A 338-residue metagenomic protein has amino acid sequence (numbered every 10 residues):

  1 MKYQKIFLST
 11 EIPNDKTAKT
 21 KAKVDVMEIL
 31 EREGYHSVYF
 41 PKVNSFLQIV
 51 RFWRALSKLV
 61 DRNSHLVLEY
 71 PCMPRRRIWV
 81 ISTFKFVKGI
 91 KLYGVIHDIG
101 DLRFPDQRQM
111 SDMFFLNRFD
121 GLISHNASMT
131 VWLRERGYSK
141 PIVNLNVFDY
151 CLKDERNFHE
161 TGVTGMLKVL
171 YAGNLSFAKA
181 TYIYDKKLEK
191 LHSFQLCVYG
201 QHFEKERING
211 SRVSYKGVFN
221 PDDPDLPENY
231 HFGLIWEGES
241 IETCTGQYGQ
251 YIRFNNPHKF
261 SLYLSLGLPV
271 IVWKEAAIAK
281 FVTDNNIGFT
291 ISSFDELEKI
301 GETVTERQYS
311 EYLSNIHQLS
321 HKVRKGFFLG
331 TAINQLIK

Functional and structural regions predicted by a protein language model:
M1-V80, F86-K91, W273-I278: N-terminal pre-catalytic "stem/leader" segment of glycosyltransferase-like enzymes
R54-S57, F86-G89, D106-L122: Membrane-proximal helix-turn-helix segments that form the acceptor-binding/catalytic region of lipid-linked
M73, L92-Q107: A short, histidine- and acid-enriched strand-loop-helix "catalytic/donor-clamping" loop that lines the nucleotide-sugar
F104-Q107, R118-I142: A short, active-site helix/loop in glycosyltransferases that binds the activated sugar's phosphate group
N146, S292-K299, T305-K338: A charged, aromatic-enriched C-terminal amphipathic alpha-helix characteristic of glycosyltransferases across folds
Y150-N229: Conserved catalytic-core segment of nucleotide-activated headgroup transferases in glycan assembly
L226-L266, V272-K280: Nucleotide-sugar-dependent
N285-I291: A short acidic/histidine/glycine-rich donor-binding loop in glycosyltransferase catalytic cores
